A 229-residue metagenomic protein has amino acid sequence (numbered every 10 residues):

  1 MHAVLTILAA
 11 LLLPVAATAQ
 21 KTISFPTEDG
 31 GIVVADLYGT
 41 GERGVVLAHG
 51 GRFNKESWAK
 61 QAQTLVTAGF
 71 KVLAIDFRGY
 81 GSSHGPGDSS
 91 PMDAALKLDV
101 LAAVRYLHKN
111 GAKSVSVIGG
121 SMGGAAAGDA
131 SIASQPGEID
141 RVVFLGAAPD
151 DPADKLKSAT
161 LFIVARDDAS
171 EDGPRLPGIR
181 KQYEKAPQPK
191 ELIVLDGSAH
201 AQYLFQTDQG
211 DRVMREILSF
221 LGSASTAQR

Functional and structural regions predicted by a protein language model:
A19-G39: N-terminal cap/lid segment of alpha/beta-hydrolase-fold proteins
G41-E42, H49-F53: Active-site glycine-rich loops that stabilize anionic/oxyanionic intermediates across multiple enzyme folds
G51-Q63, P174-R175: The serine-hydrolase catalytic nucleophile loop
S57, S89-N110: Alpha/beta-hydrolase active-site loop
L65-P86: Conserved alpha/beta-hydrolase
G119-A127: Gly/Ala-rich beta-loop-alpha elbow adjacent to hydrolase catalytic centers
L156, F162-V164: Short beta-strand/loop motif that positions the catalytic acidic residue of the alpha/beta-hydrolase fold
Y183-Q202: Catalytic histidine neighborhood in serine/cysteine hydrolases with alpha/beta-hydrolase-type architecture
